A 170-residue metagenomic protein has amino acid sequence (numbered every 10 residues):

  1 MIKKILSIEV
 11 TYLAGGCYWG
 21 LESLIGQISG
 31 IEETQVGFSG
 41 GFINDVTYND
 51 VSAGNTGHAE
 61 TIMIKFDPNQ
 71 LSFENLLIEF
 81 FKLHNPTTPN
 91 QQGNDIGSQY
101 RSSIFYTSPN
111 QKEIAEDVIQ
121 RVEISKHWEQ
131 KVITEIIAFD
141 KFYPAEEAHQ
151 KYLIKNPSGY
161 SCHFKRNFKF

Functional and structural regions predicted by a protein language model:
M1-F170: Flexible coil/turn and secondary-structure edge motifs
